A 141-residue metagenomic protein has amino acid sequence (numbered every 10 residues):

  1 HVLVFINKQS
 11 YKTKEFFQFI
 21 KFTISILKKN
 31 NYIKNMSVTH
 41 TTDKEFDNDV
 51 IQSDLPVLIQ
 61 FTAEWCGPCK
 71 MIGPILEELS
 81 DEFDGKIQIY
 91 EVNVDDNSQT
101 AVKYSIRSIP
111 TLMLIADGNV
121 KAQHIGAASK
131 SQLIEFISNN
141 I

Functional and structural regions predicted by a protein language model:
K8-N35: Short, Lys/Arg-enriched N-terminal segments with co-localized hydrophobic residues within the first ~10-30 amino acids
T39-P56: A short beta-strand-turn-helix
D54, T62-W65, S108: Short pre-active-site segment immediately N-terminal to redox-active cysteine/selenocysteine motifs in thiol-based
P56, G73-V92: Conserved helix-turn-beta segment immediately C-terminal to the redox Cys motif in thioredoxin-like folds
F61-I75: Conserved redox-active cysteine motifs that mediate thiol-disulfide chemistry, especially di-cysteine Cys-X(1-2)-Cys
S105-M113: Structural micro-motif
A116-I141: Non-catalytic, surface beta->alpha helical segment in thiol-disulfide oxidoreductase systems
